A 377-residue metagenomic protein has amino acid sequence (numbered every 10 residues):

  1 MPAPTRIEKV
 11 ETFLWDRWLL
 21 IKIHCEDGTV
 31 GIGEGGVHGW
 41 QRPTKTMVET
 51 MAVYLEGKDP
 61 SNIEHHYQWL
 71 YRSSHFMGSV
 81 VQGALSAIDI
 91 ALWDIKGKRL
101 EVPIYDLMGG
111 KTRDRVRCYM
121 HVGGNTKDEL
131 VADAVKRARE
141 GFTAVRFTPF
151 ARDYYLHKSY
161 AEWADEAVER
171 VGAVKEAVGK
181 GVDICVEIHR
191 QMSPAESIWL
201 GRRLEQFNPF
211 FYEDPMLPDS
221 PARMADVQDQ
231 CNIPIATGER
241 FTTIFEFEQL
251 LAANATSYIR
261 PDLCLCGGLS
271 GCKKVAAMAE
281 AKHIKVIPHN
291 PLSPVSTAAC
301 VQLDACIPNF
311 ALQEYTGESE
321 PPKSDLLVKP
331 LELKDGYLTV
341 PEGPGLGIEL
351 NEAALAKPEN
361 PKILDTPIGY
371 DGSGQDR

Functional and structural regions predicted by a protein language model:
M1-I32, G36, E318-S324, S373 (+1 more regions): Structured beta-strand/loop patches that form or line metal/cofactor-binding pockets in enzymes
I7, G28, M51, I88 (+8 more regions): Conserved, mostly hydrophobic/aromatic
D16, R190-M192, L217, R240-T243: Short glycine-enriched loops at secondary-structure junctions
H24-L100: Metal- or metallocofactor-binding catalytic centers and their adjacent structured scaffolds across diverse enzyme
E49-V53, N62-H65, R202, N208-F211 (+2 more regions): Shared catalytic-loop signature of beta/alpha-barrel
D89-N125, E129: Glycine-rich, aromatic-flanked loop segments that form ligand/cofactor-binding clefts across common enzyme folds
R115-C231: Metal-dependent enolase-superfamily TIM-barrel catalytic cores that perform enediolate-based chemistry
L346-R377: Extended hydrophobic packing segments that form well-structured cores
